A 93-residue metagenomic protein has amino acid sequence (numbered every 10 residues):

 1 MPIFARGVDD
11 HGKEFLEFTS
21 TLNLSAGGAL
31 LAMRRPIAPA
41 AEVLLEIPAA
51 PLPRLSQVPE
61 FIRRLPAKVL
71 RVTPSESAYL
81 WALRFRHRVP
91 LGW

Functional and structural regions predicted by a protein language model:
M1-W93: Structured alpha-helical
